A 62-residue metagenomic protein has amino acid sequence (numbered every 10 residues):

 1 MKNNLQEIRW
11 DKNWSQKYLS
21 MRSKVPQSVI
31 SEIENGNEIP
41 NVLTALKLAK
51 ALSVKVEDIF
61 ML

Functional and structural regions predicted by a protein language model:
M1-D11: A short, Lys/Arg-rich alpha-helix, primarily the initiator
L5, Q16, Q27, V42-A45: Helix-turn-helix DNA-binding elements, focusing on the entry/boundary residues of the two helices that contact DNA
R9, S20, A49: The alpha-helix within a helix-turn-helix
W14-E32: Short alpha-helical DNA-recognition segment
T44-D58: DNA major-groove recognition helix of helix-turn-helix/homeodomain DNA-binding modules
F60-L62: Short amphipathic recognition helices of helix-turn-helix/homeodomain-type DNA-binding modules
